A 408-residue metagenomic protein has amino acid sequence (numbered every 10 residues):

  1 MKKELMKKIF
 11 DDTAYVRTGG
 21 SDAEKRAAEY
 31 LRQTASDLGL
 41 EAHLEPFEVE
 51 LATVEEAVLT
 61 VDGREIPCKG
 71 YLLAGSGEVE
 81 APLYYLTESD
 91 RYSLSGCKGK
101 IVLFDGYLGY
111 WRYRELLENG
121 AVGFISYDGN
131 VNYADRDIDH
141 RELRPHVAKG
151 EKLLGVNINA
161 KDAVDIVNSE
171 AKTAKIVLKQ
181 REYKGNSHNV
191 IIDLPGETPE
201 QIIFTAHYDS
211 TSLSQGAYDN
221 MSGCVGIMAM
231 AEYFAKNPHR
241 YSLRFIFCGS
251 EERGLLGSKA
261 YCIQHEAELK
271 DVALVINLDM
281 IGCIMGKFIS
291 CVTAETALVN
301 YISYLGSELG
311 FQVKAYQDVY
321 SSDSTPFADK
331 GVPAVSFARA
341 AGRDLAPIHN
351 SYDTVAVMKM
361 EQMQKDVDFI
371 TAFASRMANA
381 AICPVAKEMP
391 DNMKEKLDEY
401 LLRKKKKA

Functional and structural regions predicted by a protein language model:
M1-A23, L38, N132-P145, D209 (+2 more regions): N-terminal capping segment at the start of a domain
K8-K98: Noncatalytic luminal/extracellular "stalk/propeptide" segments of secretory-pathway proteins
A14-D22, E41, V102-G106, E151-L153 (+5 more regions): Second-shell loop/turn segments in exported
A35-S36, G106-Y107, L117, S126 (+3 more regions): Alpha-helical metal-binding/catalytic segments enriched in His/Glu/Asp
D62-P67, Y71-Y85, S89-R91, D139-A217 (+2 more regions): Soluble metallo-hydrolase cores and metallopeptidase-like ectodomains found primarily in the secretory/periplasmic
V102-L103, G123-S126, N157, I191 (+4 more regions): Structural recognition of the beta-strand scaffold that forms the well-ordered cores of secreted hydrolase catalytic
P199, C248-A346: Metal-dependent peptidase/peptidase-like ectodomains
E232, D344-A408: His/Asp/Glu-rich mid-to-C-terminal helical/loop segments that flank catalytic regions of hydrolases
